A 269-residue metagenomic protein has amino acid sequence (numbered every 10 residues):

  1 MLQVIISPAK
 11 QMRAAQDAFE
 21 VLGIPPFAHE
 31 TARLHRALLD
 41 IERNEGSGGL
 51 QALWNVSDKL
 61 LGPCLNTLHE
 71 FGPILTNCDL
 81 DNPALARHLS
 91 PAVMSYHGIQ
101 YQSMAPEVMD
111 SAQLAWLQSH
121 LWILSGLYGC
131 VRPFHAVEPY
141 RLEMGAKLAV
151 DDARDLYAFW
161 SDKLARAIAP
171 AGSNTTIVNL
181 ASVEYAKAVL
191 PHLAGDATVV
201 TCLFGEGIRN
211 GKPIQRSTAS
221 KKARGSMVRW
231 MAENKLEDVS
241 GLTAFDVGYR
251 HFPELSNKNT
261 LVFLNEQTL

Functional and structural regions predicted by a protein language model:
M1-L2, L269: Short, low-complexity, intrinsically disordered N-terminal peptides in bacterial proteins
L2-V108: Active-site helix-to-loop segments that bind/position phosphate- or nucleotide-bearing substrates and donors across
M104-L269: Internal, well-folded beta-alpha domain core
